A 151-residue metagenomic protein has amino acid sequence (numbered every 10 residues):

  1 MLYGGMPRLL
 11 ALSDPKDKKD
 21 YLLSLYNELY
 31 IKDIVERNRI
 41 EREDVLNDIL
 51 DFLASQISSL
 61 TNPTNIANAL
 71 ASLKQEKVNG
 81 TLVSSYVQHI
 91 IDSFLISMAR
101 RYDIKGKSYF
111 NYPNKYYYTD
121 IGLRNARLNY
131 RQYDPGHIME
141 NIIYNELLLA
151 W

Functional and structural regions predicted by a protein language model:
M1-G5: Amphipathic alpha-helical segments of the small helical/lid subdomains adjacent to P-loop NTPase cores
L10-A11, P15-W151: Accessory nucleic acid-recognition modules appended to NTPase machines
